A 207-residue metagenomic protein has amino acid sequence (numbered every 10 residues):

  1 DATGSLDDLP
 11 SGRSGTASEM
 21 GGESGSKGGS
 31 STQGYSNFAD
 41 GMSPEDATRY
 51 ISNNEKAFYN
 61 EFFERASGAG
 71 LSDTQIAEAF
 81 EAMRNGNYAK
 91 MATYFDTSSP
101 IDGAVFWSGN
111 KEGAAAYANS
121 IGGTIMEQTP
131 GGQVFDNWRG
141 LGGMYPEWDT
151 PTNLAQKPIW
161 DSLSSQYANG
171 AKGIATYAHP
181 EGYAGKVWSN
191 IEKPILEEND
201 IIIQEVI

Functional and structural regions predicted by a protein language model:
D1-A2: Short, glycine/alanine-rich hydrophobic alpha-helices that insert into or span membranes
S11-I207: Catalytic toxin/effector domains delivered as secreted proteins or via bacterial secretion systems
